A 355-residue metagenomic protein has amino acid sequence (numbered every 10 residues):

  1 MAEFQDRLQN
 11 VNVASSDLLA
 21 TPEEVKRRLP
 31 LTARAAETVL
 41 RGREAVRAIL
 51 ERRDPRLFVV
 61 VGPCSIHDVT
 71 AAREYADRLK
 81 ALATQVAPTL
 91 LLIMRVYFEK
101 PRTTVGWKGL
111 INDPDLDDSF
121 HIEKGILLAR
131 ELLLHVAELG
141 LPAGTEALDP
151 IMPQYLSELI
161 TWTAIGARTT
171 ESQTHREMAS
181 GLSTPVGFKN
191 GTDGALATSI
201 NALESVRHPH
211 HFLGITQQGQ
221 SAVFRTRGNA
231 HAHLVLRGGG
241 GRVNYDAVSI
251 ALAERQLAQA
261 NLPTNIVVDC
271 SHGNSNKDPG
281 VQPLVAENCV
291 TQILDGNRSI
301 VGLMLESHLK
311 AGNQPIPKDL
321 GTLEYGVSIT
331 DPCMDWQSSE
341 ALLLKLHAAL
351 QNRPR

Functional and structural regions predicted by a protein language model:
A2-N10, A76, T89-Y245, S249-I250 (+7 more regions): Active-site-facing alpha/beta catalytic cores
Q9-E51: N- or domain-start disorder-to-order transition segments that initiate the globular core
V13-E24, L31, F98-T104, G109-E123 (+3 more regions): Domain-level signal for soluble alpha/beta catalytic cores
T21-P30, T226-G240, L323-E324: Gly-rich Lys/Arg/Thr-decorated short loops/hinges at beta-loop-alpha junctions or inter-strand turns that position
F58-A71, D331: Conserved phosphate/anionic-ligand binding catalytic regions in large, soluble enzymes, centered on
G62, V268, D335: Conserved, mostly hydrophobic/aromatic
K80-A81: N-terminal intrinsically disordered, cationic/polar leader segments that include organellar targeting peptides
L294-R355: Active-site or pore-adjacent capping/gating segments
